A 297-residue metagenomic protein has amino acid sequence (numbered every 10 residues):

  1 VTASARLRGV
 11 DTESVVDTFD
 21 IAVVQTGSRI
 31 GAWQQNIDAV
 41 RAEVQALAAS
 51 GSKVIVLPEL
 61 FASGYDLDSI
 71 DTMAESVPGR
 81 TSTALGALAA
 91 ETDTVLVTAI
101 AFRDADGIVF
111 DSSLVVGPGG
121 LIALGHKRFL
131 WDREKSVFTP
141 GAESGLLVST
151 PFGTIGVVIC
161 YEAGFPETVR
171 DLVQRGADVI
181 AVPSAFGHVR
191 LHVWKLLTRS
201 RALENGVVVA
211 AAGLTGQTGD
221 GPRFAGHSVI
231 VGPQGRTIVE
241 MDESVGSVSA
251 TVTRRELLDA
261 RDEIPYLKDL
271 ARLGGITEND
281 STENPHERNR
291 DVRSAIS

Functional and structural regions predicted by a protein language model:
A3-V54, A181: N-terminal active-site segment of His-dependent metallophosphoesterases
T18-A32, V56, S112, L124-H126 (+2 more regions): Active-site-proximal beta-strand elements of phosphoester/diester hydrolases
A22, L114-V116, A123, V229 (+1 more regions): Conserved hydrophobic/aromatic positions in well-ordered beta-strands
V24, M73, G125, V148 (+3 more regions): Hydrophobic residues at beta-strand termini and immediately following loops that shape nucleotide-binding pockets
W33-P118, K127, G187-R201, V207: Cys-nucleophile CN-hydrolase/nitrilase-fold catalytic domain and related Cys-dependent amidase chemistry that acts on
R80-V97, A163-V248: CN hydrolase (nitrilase-like) catalytic-core segments centered on the catalytic cysteine and neighboring Lys/Glu
D104-R175, V189-R190, L196, S200 (+2 more regions): Active-site catalytic loop in hydrolytic enzyme cores
L147, L214-S297: C-terminal beta-strand edge segments of enzyme domains
